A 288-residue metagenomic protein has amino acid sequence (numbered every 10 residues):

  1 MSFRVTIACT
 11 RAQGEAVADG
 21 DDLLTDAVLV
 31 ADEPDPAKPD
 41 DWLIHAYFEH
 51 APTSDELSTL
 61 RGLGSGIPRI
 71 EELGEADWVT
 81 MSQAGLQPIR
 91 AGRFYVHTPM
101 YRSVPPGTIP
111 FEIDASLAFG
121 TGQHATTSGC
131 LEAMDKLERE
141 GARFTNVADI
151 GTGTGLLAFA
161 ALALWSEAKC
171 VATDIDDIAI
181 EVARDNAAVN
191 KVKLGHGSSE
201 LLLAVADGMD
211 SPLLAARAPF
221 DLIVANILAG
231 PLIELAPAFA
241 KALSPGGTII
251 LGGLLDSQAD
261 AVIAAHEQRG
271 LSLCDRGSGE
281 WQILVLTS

Functional and structural regions predicted by a protein language model:
S2-P105: N-terminal auxiliary segments of SAM/dcSAM-dependent transferases
A76-G141: SAM-dependent Rossmann-like transferase core, predominantly class I methyltransferases with a strong bias toward
L117, T121-D207: Conserved SAM/SAH cofactor-binding pocket of Class I
D174-I178, I227, L254: Short beta->alpha hinge that forms the Motif I/post-I loop of the SAM-binding pocket
M209-L222: A short acidic, Gly/Pro-enriched loop at the edge of an enzyme's catalytic core that lines a small-molecule cofactor
I233-P245: A short glycine-rich, Lys/Arg-flanked "PGG" loop and its adjoining helix->strand segment in the class I
G246-L254: Conserved beta-strand signature within the Rossmann-like core of class I S-adenosyl-L-methionine
L255-S288: Active-site capping/gating segments
